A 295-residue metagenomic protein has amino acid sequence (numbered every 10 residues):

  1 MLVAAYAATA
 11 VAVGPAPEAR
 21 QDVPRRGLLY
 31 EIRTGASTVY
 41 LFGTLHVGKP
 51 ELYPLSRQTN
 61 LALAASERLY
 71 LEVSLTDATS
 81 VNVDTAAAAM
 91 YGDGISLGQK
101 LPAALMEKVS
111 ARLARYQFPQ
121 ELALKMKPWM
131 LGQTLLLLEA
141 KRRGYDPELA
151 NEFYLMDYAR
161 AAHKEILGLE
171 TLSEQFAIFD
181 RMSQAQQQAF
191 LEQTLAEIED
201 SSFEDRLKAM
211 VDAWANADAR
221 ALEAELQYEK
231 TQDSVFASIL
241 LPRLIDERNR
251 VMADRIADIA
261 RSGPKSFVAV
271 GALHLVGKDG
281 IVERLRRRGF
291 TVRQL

Functional and structural regions predicted by a protein language model:
M1-A10: Bacterial N-terminal signal peptides
Y6, G48, R68, R112 (+4 more regions): Functionally constrained cores in energy, signaling, and assembly domains
T9-A19, G27, R243, V268 (+2 more regions): A general, composition-driven signal for non-globular sequence regions
G14-E18, R26-L240, L244: Structured, acidic catalytic/metal-binding patches in enzyme active sites
V235-L295: A cross-kingdom marker for long, charged
